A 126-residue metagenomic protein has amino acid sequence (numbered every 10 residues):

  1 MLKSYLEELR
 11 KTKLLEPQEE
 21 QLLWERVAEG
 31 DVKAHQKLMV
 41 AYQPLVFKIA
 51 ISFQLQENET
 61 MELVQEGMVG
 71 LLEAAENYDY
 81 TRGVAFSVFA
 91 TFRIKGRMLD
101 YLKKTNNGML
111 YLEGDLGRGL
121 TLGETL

Functional and structural regions predicted by a protein language model:
M1-G108: Alpha-helical promoter-recognition and RNA polymerase-docking modules of transcription initiation factors, dominated by
L99-L126: Charged, low-cysteine interdomain linkers and short loop/connector segments that bridge structured helical modules
